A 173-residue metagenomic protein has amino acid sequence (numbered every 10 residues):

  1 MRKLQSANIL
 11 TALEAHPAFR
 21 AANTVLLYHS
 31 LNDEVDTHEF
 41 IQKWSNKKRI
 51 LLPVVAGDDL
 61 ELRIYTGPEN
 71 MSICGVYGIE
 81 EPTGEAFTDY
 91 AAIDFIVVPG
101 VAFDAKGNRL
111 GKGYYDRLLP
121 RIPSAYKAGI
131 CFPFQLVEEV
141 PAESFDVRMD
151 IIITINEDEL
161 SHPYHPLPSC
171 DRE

Functional and structural regions predicted by a protein language model:
M1-A91: N-terminal active-site beta-alpha-beta segment that forms phosphate/nucleotide-binding and substrate-recognition loops
A22, N46-K47, P99, R121-A125: Structured helix-beta-strand junction loops
L27, I50, V97, G111-G113 (+1 more regions): A residue-level signal for conserved active-site and pocket-lining positions in enzyme catalytic cores
H29, G100, N156: Glycine-rich, N-terminal phosphate-binding loop of Rossmann-like dinucleotide-binding domains
L31-D33, V101-D104: Short glycine-rich anion-binding loops that position phosphate/pyrophosphate groups of nucleotides and phosphorylated
T37-Q42, K106-L119: Short Gly/Thr/Asp-enriched flexible loops that form oxyanion-binding sites at enzyme active sites
E80-P82, V98-V101: A structured binding-face within diverse protein domains that lines the active/interaction site
A91-I96, D104-K106, D116-E173: Surface-exposed, charge/polar-rich loops and edge strands
